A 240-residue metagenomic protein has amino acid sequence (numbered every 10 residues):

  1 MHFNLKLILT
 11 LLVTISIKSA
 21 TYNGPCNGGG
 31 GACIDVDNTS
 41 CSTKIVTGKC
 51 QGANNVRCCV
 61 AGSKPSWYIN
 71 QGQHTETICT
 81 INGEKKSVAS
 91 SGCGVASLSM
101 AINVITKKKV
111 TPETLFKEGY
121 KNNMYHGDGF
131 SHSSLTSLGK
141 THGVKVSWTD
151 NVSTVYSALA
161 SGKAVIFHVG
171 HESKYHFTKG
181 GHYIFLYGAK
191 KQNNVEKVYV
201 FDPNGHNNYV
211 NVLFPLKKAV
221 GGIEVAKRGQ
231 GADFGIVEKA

Functional and structural regions predicted by a protein language model:
N4-S19: Cleavable N-terminal signal peptides of Sec/SRP-targeted secreted and luminal proteins
I17-C41: Secreted, propeptide-processed cysteine-rich mini-domains
S19, V60-H126, K191-Q192, K239: Active-site-adjacent structural segments surrounding the nucleophilic cysteine of cysteine proteases and isopeptidases
T21, P25, A189-A240: Noncatalytic regulatory segments and standalone regulatory/sensor domains
C41-G48: Short, recurring structural edge motifs at helix starts
A53-A61: Short, disulfide-bonded extracellular cysteine-rich repeat modules
H126-S133, K174-H182, Y209-V210: Extracytoplasmic/secreted cell-surface and envelope-processing proteins
S147-F201, G205: Active-site-adjacent substructure of cysteine-protease-like catalytic cores
